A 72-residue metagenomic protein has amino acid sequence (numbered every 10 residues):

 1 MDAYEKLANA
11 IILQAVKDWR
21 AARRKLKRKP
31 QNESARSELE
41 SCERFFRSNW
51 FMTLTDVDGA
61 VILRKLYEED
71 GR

Functional and structural regions predicted by a protein language model:
M1-E33: N-terminal acidic leader/helix
E33-G71: Short, charge-rich amphipathic interface segments used for partner binding and complex assembly
